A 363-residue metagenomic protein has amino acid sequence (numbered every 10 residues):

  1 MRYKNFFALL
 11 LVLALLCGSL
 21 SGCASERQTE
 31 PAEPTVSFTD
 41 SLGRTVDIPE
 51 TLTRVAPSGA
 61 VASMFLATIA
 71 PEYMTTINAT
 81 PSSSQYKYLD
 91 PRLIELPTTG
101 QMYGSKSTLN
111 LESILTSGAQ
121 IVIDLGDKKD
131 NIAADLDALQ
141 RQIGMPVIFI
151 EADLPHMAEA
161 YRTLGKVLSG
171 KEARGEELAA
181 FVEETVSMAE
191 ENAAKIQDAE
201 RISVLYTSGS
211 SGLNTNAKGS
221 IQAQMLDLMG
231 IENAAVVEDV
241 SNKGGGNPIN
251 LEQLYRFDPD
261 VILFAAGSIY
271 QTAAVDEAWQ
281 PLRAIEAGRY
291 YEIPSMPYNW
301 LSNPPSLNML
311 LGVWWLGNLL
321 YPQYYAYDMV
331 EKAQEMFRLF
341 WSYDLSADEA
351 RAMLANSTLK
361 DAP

Functional and structural regions predicted by a protein language model:
M1-T51: Short, low-complexity disordered leader/linker segments with a strong preference for bacterial N-terminal type II
S41-G43, L96-E112, D239-L251: Short helix-initiation/N-cap motifs at beta->coil->alpha
T45, A134-N214, P294-D361: Extracytoplasmic substrate-binding proteins
R54-S58, T75-N78, I121-L125, P146-E151 (+6 more regions): Structural recognition of the beta-strand scaffold that forms the well-ordered cores of secreted hydrolase catalytic
S58, A62-S117, I121-K128, I231-A234: A short, structured surface patch at a secondary-structure boundary
A60-M64, T80-S83, I121-V122, D127-N131 (+5 more regions): Solvent-exposed loop/turn segments at secondary-structure junctions within structured extracellular/periplasmic domains
Y103, T215-G245: Alpha-helical, coiled-coil/dimerization segments enriched in small aliphatic residues
S117-Q120, V236, V240-S241, G245-E292: A contiguous binding-surface segment within folded domains or other stable secondary-structure elements
